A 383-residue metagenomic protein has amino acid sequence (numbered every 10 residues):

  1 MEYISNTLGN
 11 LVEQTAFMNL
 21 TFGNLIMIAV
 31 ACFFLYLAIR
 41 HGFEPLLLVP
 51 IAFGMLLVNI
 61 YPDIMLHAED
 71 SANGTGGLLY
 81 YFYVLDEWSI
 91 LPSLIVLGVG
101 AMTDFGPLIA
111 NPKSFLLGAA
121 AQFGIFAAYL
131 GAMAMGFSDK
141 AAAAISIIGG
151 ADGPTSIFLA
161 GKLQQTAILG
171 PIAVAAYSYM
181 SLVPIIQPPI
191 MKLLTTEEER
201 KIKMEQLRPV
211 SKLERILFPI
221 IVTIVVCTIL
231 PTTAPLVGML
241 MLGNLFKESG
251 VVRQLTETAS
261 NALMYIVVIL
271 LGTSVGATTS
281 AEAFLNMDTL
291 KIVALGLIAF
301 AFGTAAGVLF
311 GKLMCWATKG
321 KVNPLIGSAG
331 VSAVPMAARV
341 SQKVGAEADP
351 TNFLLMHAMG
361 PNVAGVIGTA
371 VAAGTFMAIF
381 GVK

Functional and structural regions predicted by a protein language model:
M1-G74: N-terminal alpha-helical transmembrane segments of multi-pass membrane transport and channel/translocase proteins
M1-N19, L25, S71, T75 (+3 more regions): Intrinsically disordered, low-complexity non-transmembrane regions of multi-pass membrane transporters
C32, L108-Y129, S280-G307, A358-N362: Entry/N-cap segments of selected transmembrane alpha helices and their immediately preceding amphipathic helices
I39-L48, L66-H67, Y81-F82, M102-L117 (+5 more regions): Interfacial helix-loop-helix linkers and transmembrane-helix boundary segments in multi-pass membrane proteins
W88, V96-M102, L117-A127, G131 (+3 more regions): Alpha-helical membrane segments and immediately flanking helix-loop junctions that form or couple to the substrate/ion
A167-I185, L295-G303, I326-A329: Alpha-helical transmembrane segments
A175-V251: Membrane-embedded hairpin module used as a gating/binding unit in multi-pass transport and secretion proteins
T223-G307: Transmembrane helical segments that form the transport core of multi-pass membrane transport proteins
